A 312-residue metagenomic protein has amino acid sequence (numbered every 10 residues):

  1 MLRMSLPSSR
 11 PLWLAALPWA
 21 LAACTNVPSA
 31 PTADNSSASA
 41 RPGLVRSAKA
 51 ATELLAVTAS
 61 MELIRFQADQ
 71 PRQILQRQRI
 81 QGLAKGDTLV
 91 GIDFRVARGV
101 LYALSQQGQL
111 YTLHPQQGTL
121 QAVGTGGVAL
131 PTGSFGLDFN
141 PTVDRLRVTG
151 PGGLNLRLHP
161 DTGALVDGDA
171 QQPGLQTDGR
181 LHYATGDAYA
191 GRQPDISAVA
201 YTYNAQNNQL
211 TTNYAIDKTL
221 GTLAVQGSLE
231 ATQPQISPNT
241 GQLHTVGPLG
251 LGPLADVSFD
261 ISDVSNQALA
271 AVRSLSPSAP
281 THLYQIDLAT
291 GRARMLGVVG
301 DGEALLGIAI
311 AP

Functional and structural regions predicted by a protein language model:
L2-W13: Bacterial N-terminal signal peptides that target proteins for export
L21-A23: C-terminal motif of bacterial Sec signal peptides marking the signal peptidase cleavage site
T25-P312: Sequence/structural signature of beta-propeller domains
